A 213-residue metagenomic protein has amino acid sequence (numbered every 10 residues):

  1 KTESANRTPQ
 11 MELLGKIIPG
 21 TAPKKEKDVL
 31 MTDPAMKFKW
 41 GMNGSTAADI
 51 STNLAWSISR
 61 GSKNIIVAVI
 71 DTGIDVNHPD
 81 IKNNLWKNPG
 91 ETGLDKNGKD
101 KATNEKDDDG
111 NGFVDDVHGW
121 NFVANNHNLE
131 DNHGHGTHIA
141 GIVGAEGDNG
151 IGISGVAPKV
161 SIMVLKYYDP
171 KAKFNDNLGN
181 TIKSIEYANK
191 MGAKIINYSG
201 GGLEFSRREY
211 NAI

Functional and structural regions predicted by a protein language model:
K1-I66, I74-D80, N84, K96 (+1 more regions): Protease zymogen maturation seam
A48-N125, A140-I142, E146, I196: Acidic-leg catalytic submotif of subtilisin-like serine proteases
S57, S62-K63, T72, G134 (+2 more regions): Substrate-binding/access-modulating region of protease and related hydrolase catalytic domains
N125-D131: Short pre-catalytic strand/loop immediately N-terminal to key active-site residues, enriched for Gly-Thr
A145, V156-A157: Alpha-helix C-terminal capping segments
P158-I162: Beta-strand-turn-beta hairpins that frame and shape the catalytic cleft of phosphate-ester-processing enzymes
